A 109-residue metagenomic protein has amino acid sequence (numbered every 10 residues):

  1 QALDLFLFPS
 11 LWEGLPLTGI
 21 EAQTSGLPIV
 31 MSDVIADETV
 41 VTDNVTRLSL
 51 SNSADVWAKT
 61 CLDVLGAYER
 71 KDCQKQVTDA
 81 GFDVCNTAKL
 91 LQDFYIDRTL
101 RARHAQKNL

Functional and structural regions predicted by a protein language model:
Q1-L3, T24: Short acidic alpha-helix that forms the nucleotide-activated donor recognition element in Leloir-type transferases
A2, V56, T60, N86 (+1 more regions): Alpha-helical elements of Rossmann-like donor-binding domains used by nucleotide-donor carbohydrate transfer enzymes
L11: Aromatic "clamp/platform" in nucleotide-sugar-dependent glycosyltransferases that forms part of the donor/acceptor
P16-G19: Short glycine/serine-rich donor-binding loops of glycosyltransferases
P28-S32: Short hydrophobic beta-strand element within catalytic cores of glycosyltransferases and related nucleotide-activated
E38-V64: Change "using UDP/GDP/dTDP sugars" to "using nucleotide sugars
E69-L109: A charged, aromatic-enriched C-terminal amphipathic alpha-helix characteristic of glycosyltransferases across folds
